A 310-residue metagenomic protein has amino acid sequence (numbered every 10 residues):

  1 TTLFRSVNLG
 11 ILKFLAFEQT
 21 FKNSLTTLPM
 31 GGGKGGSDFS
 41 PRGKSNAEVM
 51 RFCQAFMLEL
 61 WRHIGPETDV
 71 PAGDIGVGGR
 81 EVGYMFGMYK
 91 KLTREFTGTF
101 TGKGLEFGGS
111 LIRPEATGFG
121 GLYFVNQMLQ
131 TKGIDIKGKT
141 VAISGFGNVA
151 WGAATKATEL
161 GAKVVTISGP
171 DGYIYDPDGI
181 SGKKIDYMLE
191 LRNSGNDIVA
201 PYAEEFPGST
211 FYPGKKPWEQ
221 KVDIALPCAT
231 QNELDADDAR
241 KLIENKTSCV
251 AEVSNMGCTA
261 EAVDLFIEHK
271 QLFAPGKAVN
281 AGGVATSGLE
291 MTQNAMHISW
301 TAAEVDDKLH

Functional and structural regions predicted by a protein language model:
T2-L3: Short, small-residue-biased leader/transition segments that mark boundaries at the very start of proteins
F21-K137: Glycine/serine-rich phosphate-binding loop and adjoining beta1-alpha1 elements at the start of nucleotide-handling
T68-A72, E95-F100, I143, T166-G169 (+4 more regions): General beta-strand structural signal in soluble alpha/beta enzymes
T101-G104, G109-K221: Glycine-rich phosphate/diphosphate-binding loop of Rossmann-like nucleotide-binding domains
M128, I243-H310: Adenosine-phosphate binding glycine-rich loop
V149-A153, E233-D237, C258-T259, A281-G283: Short glycine/serine/threonine-rich phosphate/pyrophosphate-binding segments that cradle anionic phosphate groups
Y212-V222, N232-C249: Rossmann-fold NAD(P) dinucleotide-binding segment
A229-T230, N255: Short glycine-/small-residue-rich Rossmann-like dinucleotide-binding loops
